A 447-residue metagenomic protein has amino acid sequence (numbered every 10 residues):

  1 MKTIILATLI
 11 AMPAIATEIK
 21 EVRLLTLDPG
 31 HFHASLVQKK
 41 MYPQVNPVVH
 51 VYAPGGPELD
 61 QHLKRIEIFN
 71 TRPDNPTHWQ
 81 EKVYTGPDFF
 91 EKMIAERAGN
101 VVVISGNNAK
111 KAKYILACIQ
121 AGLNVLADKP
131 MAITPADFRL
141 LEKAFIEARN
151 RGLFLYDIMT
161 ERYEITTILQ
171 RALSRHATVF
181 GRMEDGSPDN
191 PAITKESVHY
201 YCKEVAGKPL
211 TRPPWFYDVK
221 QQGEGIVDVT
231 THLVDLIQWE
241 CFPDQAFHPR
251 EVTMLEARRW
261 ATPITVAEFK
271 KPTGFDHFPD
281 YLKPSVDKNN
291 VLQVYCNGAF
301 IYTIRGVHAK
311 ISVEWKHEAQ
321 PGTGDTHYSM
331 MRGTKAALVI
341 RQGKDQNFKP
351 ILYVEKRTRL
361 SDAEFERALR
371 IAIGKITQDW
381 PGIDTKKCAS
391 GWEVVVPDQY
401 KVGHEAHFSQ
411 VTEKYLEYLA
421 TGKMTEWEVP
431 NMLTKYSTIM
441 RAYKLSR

Functional and structural regions predicted by a protein language model:
M1-A7: Sec-dependent signal peptide recognition, specifically the positively charged N-region followed immediately by
A7-A16: Hydrophobic h-region of N-terminal signal peptides that target proteins for export in Gram-negative bacteria
T17-L123, A136-L155, E417-A420: N-terminal glycine-/serine-/threonine-rich beta1-alpha1-beta2 phosphate-ribose binding loop of Rossmann-like
P57, A109-A112, L116, R139 (+4 more regions): A structural signal for well-ordered alpha-helical segments within the folded catalytic domains of diverse enzymes
G122, D128-P130: Short helix/strand-capping hinge loops at secondary-structure junctions that flank key functional elements
A132-P209, G223: A contiguous active-site-proximal alpha/beta segment in oxidoreductase catalytic domains
G207-G324: Rossmann-like dinucleotide-binding domain that binds NAD(P)(H)
D228, L233-Q238, Q245, P249-R250 (+2 more regions): C-terminal helical cap and adjacent loop that interface with cofactors, partners, or active-site loops
